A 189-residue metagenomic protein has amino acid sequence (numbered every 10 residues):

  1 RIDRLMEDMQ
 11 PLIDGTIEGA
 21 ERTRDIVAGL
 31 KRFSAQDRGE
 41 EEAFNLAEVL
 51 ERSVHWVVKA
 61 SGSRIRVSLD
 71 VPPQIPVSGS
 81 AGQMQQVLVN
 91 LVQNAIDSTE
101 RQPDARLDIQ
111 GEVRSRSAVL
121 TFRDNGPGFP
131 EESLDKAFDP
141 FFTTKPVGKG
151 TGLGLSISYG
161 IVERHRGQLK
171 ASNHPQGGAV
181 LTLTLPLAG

Functional and structural regions predicted by a protein language model:
I2, M6, Q10-I13, E40-V54: A conserved beta-strand-to-alpha-helix junction within the catalytic ATP-binding
L46, G128-K136, G150: Short helix N-cap motif at coil->helix boundaries in the Bergerat
G62-P76: Conserved catalytic submotifs in the C-terminal HATPase_c
D104-R116: Short beta-strand/loop element within the Bergerat-fold HATPase_c
D124: Acidic ATP/Mg2+-coordinating residue in the GHKL
G154-S158: Short alpha-helical Gxxx[C/S/T] motif in the catalytic ATP-binding
V162-E163: Detector for a conserved hydrophobic position within an alpha-helical segment of the HATPase_c
